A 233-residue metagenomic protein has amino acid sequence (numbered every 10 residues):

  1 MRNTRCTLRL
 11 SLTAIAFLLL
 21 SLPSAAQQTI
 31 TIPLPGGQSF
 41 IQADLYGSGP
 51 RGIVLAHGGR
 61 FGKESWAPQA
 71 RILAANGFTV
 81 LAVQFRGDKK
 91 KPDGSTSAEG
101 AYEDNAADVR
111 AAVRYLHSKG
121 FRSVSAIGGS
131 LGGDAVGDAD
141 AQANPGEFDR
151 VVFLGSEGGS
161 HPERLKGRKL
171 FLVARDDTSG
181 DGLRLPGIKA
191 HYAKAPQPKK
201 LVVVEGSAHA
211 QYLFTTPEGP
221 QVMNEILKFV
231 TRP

Functional and structural regions predicted by a protein language model:
A26-G47: N-terminal cap/lid segment of alpha/beta-hydrolase-fold proteins
G49-P50, H57-F61: Active-site glycine-rich loops that stabilize anionic/oxyanionic intermediates across multiple enzyme folds
G59-R71, R184: The serine-hydrolase catalytic nucleophile loop
S65, A98-K119: Alpha/beta-hydrolase active-site loop
L73-D93: Conserved alpha/beta-hydrolase
A111-G167: Primarily recognizes the serine-hydrolase "nucleophile elbow" in alpha/beta-hydrolase and SGNH/GDSL folds
F171-V173: Short beta-strand/loop motif that positions the catalytic acidic residue of the alpha/beta-hydrolase fold
S207-P217: Catalytic histidine-centered segment of alpha/beta-hydrolase-like enzymes
